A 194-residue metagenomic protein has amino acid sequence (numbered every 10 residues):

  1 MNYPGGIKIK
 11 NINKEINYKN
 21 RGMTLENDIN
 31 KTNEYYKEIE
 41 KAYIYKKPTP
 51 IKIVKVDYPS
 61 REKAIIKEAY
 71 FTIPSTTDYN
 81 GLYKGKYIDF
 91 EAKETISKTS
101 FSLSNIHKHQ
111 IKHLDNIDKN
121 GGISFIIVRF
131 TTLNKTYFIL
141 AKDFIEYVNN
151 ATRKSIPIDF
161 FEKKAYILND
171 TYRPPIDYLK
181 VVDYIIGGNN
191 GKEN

Functional and structural regions predicted by a protein language model:
N2-I12, I16, E162-N194: Charged phosphate-binding loop/patch that engages nucleotide di/tri-phosphates or the phosphate backbone of nucleic
K8-K67: Acidic-basic catalytic patches of nuclease active cores, encompassing PD-(D/E)XK and other metal-cofactor nuclease
I53-V54, S97-S100, N134: Short, solvent-exposed loop/turn segments at secondary-structure junctions
Y70-P74: A short catalytic or substrate-binding loop motif that flags glycine-/basic-rich loops and adjacent residues that bind
T77-K98: Conserved catalytic cores of phosphodiester-cleaving nucleases, focusing on short active-site segments
K93-N120: Mg2+/Mn2+-dependent nuclease catalytic core
D115-I145: Nucleic-acid nuclease catalytic cores
I139-E162: Short, electropositive alpha-helical surface patch
